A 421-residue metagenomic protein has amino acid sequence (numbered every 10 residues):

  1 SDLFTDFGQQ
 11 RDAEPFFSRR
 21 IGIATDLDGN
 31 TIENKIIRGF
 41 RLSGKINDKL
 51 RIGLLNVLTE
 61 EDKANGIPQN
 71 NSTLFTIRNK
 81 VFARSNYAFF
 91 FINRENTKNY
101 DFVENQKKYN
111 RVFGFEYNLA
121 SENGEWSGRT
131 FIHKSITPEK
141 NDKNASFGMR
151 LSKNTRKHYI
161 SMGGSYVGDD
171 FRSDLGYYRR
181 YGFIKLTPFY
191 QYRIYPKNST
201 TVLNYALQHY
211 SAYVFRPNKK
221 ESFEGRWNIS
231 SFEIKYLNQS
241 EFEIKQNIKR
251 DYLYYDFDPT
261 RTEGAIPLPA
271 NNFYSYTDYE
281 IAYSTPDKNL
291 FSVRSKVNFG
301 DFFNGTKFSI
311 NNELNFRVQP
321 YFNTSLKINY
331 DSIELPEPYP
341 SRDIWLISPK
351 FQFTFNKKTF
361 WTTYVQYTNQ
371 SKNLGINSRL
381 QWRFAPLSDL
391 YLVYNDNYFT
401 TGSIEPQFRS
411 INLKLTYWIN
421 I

Functional and structural regions predicted by a protein language model:
S1-S199, R409-I411: Outer-membrane beta-barrel channel domains
K35-I37, S43, N123-I421: Exposed, low-structure sequence patches enriched in small/polar residues
